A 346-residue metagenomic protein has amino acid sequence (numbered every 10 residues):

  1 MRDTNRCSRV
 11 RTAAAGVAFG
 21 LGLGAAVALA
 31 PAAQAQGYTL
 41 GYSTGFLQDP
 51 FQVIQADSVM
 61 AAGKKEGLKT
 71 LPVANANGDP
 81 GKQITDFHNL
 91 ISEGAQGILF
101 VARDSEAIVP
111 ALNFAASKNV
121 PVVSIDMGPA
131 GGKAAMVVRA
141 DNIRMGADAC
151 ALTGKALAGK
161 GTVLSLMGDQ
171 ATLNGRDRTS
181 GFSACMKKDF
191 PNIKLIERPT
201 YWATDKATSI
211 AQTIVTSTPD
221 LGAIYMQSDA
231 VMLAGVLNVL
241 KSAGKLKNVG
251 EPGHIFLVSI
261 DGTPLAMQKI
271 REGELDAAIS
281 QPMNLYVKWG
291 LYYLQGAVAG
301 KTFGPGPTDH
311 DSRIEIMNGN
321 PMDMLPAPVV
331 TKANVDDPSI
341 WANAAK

Functional and structural regions predicted by a protein language model:
M1-R11: N-terminal secretory signal peptides that target proteins for export/translocation
A15-A30: Bacterial N-terminal signal peptides
A30-L40, K64, L157-K160: Immediate post-signal peptide segment of exported/extracytoplasmic ligand-binding proteins
Y38, N174, C185-D189, W289-K346: Hinge/cleft segment of the Venus flytrap/periplasmic-binding protein
S43-D57, P72-K82, R103-D104, M127 (+6 more regions): Hinge/beta->alpha junction and helix N-cap segments in small-molecule ligand-binding domains
N77-A130, M136-A140, D229-A234: Beta-alpha junction/loop-to-helix N-cap segments that form part of ligand/metal-binding clefts
H88, L99-A116, F182, T200-K269: Hydrophobic alpha-helical
E106-R144, L152-K155, T162, G168 (+2 more regions): Flexible loop/hinge segments that line or gate small-molecule binding clefts
